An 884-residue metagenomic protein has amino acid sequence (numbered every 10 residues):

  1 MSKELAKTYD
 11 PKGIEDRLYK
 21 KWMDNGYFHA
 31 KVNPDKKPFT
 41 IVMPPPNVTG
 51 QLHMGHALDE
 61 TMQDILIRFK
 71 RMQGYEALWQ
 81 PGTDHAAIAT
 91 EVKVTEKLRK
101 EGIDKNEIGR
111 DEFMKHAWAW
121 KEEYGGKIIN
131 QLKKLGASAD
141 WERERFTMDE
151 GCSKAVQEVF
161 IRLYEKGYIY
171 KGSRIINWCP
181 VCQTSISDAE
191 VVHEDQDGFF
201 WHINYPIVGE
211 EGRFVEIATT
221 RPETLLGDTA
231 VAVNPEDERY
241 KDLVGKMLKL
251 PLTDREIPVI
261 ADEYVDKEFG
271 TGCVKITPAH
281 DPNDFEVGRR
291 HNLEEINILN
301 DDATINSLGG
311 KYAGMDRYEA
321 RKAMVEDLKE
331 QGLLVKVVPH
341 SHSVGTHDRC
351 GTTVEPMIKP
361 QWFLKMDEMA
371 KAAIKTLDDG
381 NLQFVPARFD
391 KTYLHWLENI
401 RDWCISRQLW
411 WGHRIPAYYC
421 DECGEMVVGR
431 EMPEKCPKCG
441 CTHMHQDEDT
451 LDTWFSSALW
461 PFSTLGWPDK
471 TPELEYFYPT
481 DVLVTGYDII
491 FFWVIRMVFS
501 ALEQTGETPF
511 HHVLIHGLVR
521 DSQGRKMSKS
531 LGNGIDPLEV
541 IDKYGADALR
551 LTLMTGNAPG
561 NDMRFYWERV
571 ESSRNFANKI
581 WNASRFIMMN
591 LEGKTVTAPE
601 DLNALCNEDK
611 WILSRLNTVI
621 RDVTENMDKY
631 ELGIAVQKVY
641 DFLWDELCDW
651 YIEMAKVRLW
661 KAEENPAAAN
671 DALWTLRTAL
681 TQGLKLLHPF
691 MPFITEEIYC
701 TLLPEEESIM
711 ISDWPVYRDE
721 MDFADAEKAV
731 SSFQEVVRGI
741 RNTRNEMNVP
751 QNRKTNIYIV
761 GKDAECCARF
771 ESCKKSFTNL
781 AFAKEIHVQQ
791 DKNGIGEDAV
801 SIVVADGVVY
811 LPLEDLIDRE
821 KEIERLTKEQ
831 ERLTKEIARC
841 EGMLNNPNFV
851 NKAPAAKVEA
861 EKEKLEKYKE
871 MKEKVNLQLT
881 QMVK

Functional and structural regions predicted by a protein language model:
M1-M54, R71, A77, V335 (+2 more regions): Non-catalytic terminal extensions that flank enzyme cores
K3, T8, R17, K21-N25 (+9 more regions): Residue patterns forming the tRNA-binding/recognition surfaces of aminoacyl-tRNA synthetases and related DALR
K31-V94, T147, V156, I217-T219 (+7 more regions): N-terminal catalytic cores of NTP/NDP-binding nucleotidyl/phosphoryl-transfer enzymes
P34-K36, P44-P45, Q80-E91, E144-C152 (+3 more regions): Short, solvent-exposed turn/loop segments enriched in Gly/Ser/Thr/Pro and often Arg
R68-E76, K97-R110, N130, K134-A139 (+17 more regions): Secondary-structure transition/capping motifs at alpha-helix termini and the adjoining loop/turn into the next element
H202, H395-F455, L459, E503-A546 (+2 more regions): Feature 926 captures the class I aminoacyl-tRNA synthetase adenylation module centered on the KMSKS loop
I203-Y205, K246-L252: Short conserved beta-strand and strand-loop elements enriched in small hydrophobics with frequent Asp/Gly
D254-I260, E448-Y478, D645, D649-I652: Active-site-adjacent "gating/activation" loops or surface patches in catalytic cores
